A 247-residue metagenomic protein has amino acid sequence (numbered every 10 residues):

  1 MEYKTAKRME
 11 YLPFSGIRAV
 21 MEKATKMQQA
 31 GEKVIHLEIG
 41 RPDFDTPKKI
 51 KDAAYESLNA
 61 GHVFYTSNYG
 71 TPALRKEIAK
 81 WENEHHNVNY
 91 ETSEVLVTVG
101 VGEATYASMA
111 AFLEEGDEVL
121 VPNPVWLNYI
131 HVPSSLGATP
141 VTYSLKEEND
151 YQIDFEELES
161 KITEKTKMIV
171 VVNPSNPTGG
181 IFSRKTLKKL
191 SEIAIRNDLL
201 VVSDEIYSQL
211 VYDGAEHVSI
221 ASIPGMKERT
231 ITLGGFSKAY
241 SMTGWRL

Functional and structural regions predicted by a protein language model:
E2-G100, A107: N-terminal small-domain helix-loop-helix segment of the aminotransferase-like
M27-A30, L136, R196-N197: Helix C-cap/helix->beta junction micro-motif
N89-V95, E115-E118, K165, K227-T230: Short acidic capping loops at alpha-helix termini that bridge into adjacent secondary structure
M109-P133: Conserved PLP-anchoring active-site segment centered on the Schiff-base-forming lysine
D117, A138, R196-L200, M226-E228: A short helix->loop->beta-strand "cap" motif at the edges of active sites that frequently abuts
S134-V141: A short helix-loop-beta submotif of the ANL/AMP-binding
V141, K146-D213: Active-site phosphate-binding strand-loop segment of PLP-dependent enzymes
I223-L247: Active-site PLP attachment segment
